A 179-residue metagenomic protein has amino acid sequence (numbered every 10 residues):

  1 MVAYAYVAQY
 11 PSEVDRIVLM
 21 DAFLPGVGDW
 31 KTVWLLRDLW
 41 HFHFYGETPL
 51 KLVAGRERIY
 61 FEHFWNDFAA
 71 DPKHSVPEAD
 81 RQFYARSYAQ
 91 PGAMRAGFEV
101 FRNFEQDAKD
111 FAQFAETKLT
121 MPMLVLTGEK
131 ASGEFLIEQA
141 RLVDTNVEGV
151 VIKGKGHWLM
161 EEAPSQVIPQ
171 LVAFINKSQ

Functional and structural regions predicted by a protein language model:
M1: Ligand/cofactor pocket segment of small-molecule handling proteins
Y4-V151, M160, V172-Q179: Flexible "cap/lid" subdomain of the alpha/beta-hydrolase fold that forms the substrate-access gate
K155-I168: Catalytic histidine-centered segment of alpha/beta-hydrolase-like enzymes
